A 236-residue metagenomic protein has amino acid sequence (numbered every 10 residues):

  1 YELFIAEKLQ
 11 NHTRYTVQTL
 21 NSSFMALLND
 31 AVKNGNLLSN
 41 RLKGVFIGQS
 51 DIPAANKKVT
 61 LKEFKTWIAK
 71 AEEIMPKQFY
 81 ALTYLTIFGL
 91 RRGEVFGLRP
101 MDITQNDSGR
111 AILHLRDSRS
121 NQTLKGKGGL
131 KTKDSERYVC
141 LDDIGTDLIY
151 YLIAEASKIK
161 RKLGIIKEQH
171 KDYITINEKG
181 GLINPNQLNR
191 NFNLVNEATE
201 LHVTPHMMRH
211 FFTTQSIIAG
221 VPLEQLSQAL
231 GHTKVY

Functional and structural regions predicted by a protein language model:
Y1-A6, K43-G48, T213: Short, conserved phosphate-binding/catalytic loop or strand-edge motifs used in phosphoryl-/nucleotidyl-transfer
Y1-N29, K33-N36, P53, I74 (+2 more regions): N-terminal core-binding DNA-recognition domain of tyrosine site-specific recombinases/integrases
R14, Q18, K33, L37-F96 (+2 more regions): Basic, Lys/Arg- and aromatic-enriched nucleic-acid-binding interface segment
S50, K58, R119, L230-Y236: Catalytic-site neighborhood detector that most strongly recognizes the C-terminal catalytic loop/helix of tyrosine
A69-M75, S157-I165, H170-Y173, N177-Q228 (+1 more regions): Short, basic (Lys/Arg/His-rich) helix/loop patches that form interaction surfaces in the mid-to-C-terminal regions
R92, L223, V235: Helix-turn-helix DNA-binding elements, focusing on the entry/boundary residues of the two helices that contact DNA
G97-I103, S227-T233: A short, basic/aromatic helix-end/turn motif that makes direct DNA contacts
L98-K158: Conserved tyrosine-mediated DNA breakage-rejoining catalytic core shared by Y-recombinases
